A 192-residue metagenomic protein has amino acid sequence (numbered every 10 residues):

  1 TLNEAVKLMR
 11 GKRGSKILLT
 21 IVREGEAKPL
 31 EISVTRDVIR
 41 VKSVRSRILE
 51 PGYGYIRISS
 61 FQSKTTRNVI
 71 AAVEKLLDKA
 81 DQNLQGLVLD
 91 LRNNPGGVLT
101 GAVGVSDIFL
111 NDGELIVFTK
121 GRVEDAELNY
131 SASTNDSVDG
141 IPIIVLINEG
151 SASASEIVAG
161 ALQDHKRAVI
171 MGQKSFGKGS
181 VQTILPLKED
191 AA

Functional and structural regions predicted by a protein language model:
T1-A191: Cleft-lining beta-strand/loop regions that shape enzyme active-site pockets
